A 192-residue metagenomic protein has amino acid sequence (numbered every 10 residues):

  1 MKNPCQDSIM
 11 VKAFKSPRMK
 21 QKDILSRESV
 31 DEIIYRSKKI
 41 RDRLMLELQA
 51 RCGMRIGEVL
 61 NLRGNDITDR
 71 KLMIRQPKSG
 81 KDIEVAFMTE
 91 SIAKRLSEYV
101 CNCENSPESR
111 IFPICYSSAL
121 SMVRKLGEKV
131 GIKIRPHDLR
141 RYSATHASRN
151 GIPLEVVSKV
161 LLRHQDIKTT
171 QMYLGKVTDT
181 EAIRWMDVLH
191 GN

Functional and structural regions predicted by a protein language model:
K2, Q49-R70, E155-V156: Short, charged phosphate-coordinating catalytic segments
K2-A13, P17-I24, V188-N192: C-terminal secondary-structure termini that scaffold catalytic or DNA-interacting sites
D23-I56: Basic, Lys/Arg- and aromatic-enriched nucleic-acid-binding interface segment
Y35, N105-E108, L120-V160: Short, basic (Lys/Arg/His-rich) helix/loop patches that form interaction surfaces in the mid-to-C-terminal regions
E47, R51, E58, Y142-R163 (+1 more regions): C-terminal catalytic core of tyrosine-transesterase DNA break-rejoin enzymes
D66-D69, K133, I152-M172: Short, polar N-cap/turn motifs at the start of nucleic acid-interacting alpha helices
K78-E98, N105-K125: C-terminal catalytic core of Y-nucleophile DNA break-rejoin enzymes
K78-G80, L161-D187: Catalytic-site neighborhood detector that most strongly recognizes the C-terminal catalytic loop/helix of tyrosine
